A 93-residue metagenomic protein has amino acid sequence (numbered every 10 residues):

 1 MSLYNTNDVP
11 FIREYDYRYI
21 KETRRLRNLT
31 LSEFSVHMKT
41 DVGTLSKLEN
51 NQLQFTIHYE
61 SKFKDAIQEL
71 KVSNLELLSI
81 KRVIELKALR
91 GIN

Functional and structural regions predicted by a protein language model:
S2-L26: A short, Lys/Arg-rich alpha-helix, primarily the initiator
R18-E33, K62, K87-I92: Short basic helix-loop element that most often maps to the first helix and adjoining turn of HTH DNA-binding modules
R25, V36, Q68: Short polybasic/polar patches that bind polyanions
N28-S46: Short alpha-helical DNA-recognition segment
I57-L77: DNA major-groove recognition helix of helix-turn-helix/homeodomain DNA-binding modules
N74-N93: Short amphipathic recognition helices of helix-turn-helix/homeodomain-type DNA-binding modules
